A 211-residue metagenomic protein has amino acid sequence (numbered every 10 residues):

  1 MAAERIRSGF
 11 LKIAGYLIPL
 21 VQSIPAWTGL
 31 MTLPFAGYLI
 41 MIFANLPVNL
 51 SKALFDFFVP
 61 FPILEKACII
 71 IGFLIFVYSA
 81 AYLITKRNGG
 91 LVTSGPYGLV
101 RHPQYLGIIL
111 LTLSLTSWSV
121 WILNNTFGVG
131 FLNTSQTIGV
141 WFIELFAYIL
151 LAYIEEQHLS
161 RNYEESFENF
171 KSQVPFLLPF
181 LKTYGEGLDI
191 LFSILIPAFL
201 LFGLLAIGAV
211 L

Functional and structural regions predicted by a protein language model:
M1-S94, L106-L211: Membrane-anchoring alpha-helices and their flanking helix-loop junctions
L99-R101, L106: Conserved SAM-binding loop
